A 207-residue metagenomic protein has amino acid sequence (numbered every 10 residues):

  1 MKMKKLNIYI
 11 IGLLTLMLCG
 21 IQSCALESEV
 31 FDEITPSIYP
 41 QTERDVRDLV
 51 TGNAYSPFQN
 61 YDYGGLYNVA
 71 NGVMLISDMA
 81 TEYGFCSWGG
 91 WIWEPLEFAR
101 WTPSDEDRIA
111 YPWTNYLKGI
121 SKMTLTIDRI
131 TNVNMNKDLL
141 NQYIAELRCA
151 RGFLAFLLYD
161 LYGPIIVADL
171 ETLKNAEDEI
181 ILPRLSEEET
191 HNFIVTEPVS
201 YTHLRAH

Functional and structural regions predicted by a protein language model:
M1-D32: Bacterial Sec-dependent N-terminal signal peptides
C24-E146, A150-N192: Short acidic-aromatic linear motifs embedded in glycine-rich loops, typified by GG[WY][YF]DAGD(H) and related
P198-V199: Acidic, proline/serine/threonine- and glycine-rich low-complexity intrinsically disordered segments
T202-H207: Conserved small/polar residues in nucleotide/adenosyl-binding loops
